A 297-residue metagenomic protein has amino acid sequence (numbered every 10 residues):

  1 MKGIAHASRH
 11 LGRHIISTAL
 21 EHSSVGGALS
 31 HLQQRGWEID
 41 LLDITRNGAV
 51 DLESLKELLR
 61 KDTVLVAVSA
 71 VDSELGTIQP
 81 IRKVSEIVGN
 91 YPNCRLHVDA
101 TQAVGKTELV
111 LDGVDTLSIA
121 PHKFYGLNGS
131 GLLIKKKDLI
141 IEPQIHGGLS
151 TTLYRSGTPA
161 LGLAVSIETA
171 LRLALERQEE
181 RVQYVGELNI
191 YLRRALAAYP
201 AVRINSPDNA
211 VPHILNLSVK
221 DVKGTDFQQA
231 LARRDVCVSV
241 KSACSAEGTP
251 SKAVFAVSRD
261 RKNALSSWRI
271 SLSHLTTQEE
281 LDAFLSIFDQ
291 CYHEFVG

Functional and structural regions predicted by a protein language model:
M1-G297: Pyridoxal 5′-phosphate
